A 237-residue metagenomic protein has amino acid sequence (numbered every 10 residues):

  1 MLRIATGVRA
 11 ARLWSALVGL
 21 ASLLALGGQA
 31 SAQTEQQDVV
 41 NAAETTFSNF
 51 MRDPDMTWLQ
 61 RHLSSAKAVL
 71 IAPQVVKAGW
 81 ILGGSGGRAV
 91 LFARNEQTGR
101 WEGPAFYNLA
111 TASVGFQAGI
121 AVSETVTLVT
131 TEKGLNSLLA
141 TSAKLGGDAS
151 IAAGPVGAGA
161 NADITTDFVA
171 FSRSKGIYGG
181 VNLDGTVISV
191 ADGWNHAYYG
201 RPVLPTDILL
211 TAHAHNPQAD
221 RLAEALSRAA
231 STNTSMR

Functional and structural regions predicted by a protein language model:
M1-A10: N-terminal secretory signal peptides that target proteins for export/translocation
R9-A11, G19, N41, F47: N-terminal non-cleavable signal-anchor helices
A10-L13, Q74: Hydrophobic alpha-helical segments, especially transmembrane helices and their immediate juxtamembrane helical caps
W14-A25: Bacterial N-terminal signal peptides
L26-A32: Sec/Tat signal peptide C-region and signal peptidase I cleavage site
Q33-R237: Small-residue-enriched, tightly packed secondary-structure blocks
